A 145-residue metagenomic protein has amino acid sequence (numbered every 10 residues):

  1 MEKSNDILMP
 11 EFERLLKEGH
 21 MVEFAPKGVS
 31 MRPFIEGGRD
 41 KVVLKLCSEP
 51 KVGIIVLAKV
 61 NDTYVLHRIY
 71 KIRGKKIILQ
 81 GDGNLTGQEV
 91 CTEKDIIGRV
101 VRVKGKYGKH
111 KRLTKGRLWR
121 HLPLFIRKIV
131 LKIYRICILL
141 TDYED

Functional and structural regions predicted by a protein language model:
M1-D145: Extended hydrophobic leader/signal-anchor segments used for secretion and membrane insertion
